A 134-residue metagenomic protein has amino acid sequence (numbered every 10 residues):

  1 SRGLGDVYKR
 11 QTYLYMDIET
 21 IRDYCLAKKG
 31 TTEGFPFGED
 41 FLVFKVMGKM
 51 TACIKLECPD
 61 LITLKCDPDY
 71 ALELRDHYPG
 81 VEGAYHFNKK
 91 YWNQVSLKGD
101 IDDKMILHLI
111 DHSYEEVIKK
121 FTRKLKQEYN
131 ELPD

Functional and structural regions predicted by a protein language model:
S1-Y8: Short, small-residue-biased leader/transition segments that mark boundaries at the very start of proteins
R10-D134: Charge-dense, helix-prone N-terminal extensions
